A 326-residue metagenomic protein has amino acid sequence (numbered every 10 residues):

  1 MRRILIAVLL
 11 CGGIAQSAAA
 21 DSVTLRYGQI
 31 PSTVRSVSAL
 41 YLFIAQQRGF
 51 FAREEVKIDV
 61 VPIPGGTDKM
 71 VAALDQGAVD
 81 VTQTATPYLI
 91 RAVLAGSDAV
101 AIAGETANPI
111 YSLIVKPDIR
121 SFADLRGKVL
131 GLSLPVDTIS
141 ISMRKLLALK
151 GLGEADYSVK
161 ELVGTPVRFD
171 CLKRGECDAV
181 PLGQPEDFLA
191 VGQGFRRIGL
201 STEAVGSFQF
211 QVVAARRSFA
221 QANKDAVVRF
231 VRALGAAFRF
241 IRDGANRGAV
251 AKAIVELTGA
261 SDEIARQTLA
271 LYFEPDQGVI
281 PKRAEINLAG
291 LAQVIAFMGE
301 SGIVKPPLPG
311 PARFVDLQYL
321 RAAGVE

Functional and structural regions predicted by a protein language model:
I4-G13: Sec-dependent N-terminal signal peptides
I14-A20: Sec/Tat signal peptide C-region and signal peptidase I cleavage site
D21-A155, V159-L162, P166-R174, D178-Q184 (+2 more regions): Short, glycine-/small- and polar/acidic-enriched structural segments that line small-molecule recognition paths
A39, V71, T86-L89, S140 (+9 more regions): Extracytoplasmic/secreted envelope proteins and their assembly/folding machinery, especially bacterial periplasmic
P166-G259: Pocket-lining segment of extracytoplasmic ligand-binding domains
Q221-K305: Secondary-structure end/capping motifs
I295-E326: Conserved C-terminal helix/tail region of periplasmic/extracytoplasmic solute-binding proteins
